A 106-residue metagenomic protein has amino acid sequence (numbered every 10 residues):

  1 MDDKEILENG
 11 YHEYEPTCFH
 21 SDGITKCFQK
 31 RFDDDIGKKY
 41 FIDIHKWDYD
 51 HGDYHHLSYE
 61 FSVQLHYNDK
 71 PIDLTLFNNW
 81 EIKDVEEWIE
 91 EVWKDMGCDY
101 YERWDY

Functional and structural regions predicted by a protein language model:
M1-T17: Amphipathic alpha-helical segments
E15-W104: Acidic, low-complexity, intrinsically disordered interaction modules
